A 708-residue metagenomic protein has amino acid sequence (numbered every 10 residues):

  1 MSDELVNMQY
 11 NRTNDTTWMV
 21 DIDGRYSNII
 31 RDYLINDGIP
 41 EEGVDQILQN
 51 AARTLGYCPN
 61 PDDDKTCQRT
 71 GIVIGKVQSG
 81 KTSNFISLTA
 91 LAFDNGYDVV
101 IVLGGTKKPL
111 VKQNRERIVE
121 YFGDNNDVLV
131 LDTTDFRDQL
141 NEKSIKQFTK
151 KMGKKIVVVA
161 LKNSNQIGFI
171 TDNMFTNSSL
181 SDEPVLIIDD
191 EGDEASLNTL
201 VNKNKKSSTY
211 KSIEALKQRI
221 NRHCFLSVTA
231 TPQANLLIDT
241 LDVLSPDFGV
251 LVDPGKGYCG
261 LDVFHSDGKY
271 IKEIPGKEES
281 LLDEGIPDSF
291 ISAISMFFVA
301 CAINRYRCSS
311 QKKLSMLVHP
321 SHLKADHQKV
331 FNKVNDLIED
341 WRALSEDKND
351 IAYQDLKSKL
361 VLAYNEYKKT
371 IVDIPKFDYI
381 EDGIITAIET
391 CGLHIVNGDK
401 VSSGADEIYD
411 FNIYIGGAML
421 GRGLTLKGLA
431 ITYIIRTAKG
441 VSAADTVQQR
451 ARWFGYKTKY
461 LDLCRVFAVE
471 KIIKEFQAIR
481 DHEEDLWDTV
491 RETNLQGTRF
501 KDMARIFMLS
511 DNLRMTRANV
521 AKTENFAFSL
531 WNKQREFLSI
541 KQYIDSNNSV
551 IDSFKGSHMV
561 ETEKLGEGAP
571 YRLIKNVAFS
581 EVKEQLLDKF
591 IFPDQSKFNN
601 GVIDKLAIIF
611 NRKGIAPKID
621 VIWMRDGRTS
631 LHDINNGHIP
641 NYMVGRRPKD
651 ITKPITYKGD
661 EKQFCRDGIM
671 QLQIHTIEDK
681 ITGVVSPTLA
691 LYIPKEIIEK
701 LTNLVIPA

Functional and structural regions predicted by a protein language model:
N84, L88: Hydrophobic positions on the alpha1 helix immediately C-terminal to the Walker A/P-loop
D98-F122, A230, H322: Conserved Walker A/P-loop ATP-binding site and its immediately adjacent core in helicase/helicase-like ATPase domains
R115, D124-L140, P184-I187, G192 (+6 more regions): Conserved C-terminal RecA-like helicase domain
R137-I188, S196-L216, G416-G417: Conserved RecA-like ASCE ATPase "motif II neighborhood" in helicase/translocase motors
E183-D189, D193-E194, N198-R307, S315-L317 (+1 more regions): Conserved P-loop NTPase catalytic core
S289-K313, P320-A325, H482-K597: C-terminal catalytic or substrate-handling cores of phosphate/nucleotide- and metal-cofactor-dependent proteins acting
V396-K474: Conserved RecA-like P-loop NTPase helicase motor core
T437-Y460, A578-A708: C-terminal accessory/interaction regions of large nucleic acid-associated machines
